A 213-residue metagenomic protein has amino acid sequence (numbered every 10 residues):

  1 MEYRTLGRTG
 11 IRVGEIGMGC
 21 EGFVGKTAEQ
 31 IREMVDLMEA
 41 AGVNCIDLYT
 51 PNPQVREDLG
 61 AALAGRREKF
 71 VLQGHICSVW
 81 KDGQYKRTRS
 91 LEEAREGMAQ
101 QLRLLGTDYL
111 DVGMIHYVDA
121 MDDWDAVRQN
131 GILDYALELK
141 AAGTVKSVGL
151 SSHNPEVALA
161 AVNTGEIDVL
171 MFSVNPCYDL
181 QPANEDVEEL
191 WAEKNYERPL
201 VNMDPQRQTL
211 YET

Functional and structural regions predicted by a protein language model:
M1-G74: N-terminal binding-site loop/beta-alpha segment at the start of enzyme catalytic domains that lines or forms
I16-E29, V79-R95, M121-D125: Active-site mouth loops of central-metabolism enzymes
G17, N44-D47, D111-M114, G149 (+1 more regions): Conserved beta-strand positions in the central sheet of alpha/beta enzyme cores
F23-E29, D47-E57, W80-K81, M121-D122 (+2 more regions): Acidic-and-aromatic substrate-binding clefts and catalytic sites of carbohydrate-active enzymes
G25-M38, R89-G106, S152-A160: Short, acidic/polar
A40-V43, T107-L110, V145, I167: A structural motif
Q100-W124: Active-site groove signature of glycoside hydrolases
V118-T213: Beta/alpha (TIM)-barrel catalytic core signal, keyed to glycine-rich beta->alpha loops juxtaposed to Asp/Glu that bind
